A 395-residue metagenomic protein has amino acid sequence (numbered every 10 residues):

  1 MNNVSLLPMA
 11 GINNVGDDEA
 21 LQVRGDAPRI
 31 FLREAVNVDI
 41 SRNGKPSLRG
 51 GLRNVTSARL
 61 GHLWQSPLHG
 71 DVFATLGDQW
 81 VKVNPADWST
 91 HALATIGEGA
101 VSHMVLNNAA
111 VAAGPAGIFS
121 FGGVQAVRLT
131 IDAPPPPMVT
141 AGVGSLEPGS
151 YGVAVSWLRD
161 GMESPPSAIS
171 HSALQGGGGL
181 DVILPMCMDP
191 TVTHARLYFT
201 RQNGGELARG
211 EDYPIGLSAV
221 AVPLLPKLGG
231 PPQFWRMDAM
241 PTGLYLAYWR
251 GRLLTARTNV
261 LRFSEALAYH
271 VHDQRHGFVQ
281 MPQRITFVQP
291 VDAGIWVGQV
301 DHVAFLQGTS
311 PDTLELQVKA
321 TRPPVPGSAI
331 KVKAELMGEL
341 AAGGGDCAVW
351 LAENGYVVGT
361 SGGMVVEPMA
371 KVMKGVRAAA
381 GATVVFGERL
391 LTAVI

Functional and structural regions predicted by a protein language model:
M1-T90, A116-I118, L158-G161, P232 (+2 more regions): N-terminal beta-propeller domains
N2-D18, V23, R29, R59 (+2 more regions): Beta-sheet-dominated scaffold domains
N2-S5, I12, D87-G251, R257 (+1 more regions): Disordered, low-complexity "stalk" and linker segments at domain junctions of extracellular and cell-surface proteins
R53-S57, A92-G97, R236-D238, H276-M281 (+2 more regions): Surface loop/turn motifs at the tips and blade-to-blade linkers of beta-strand repeat domains
H62-L63, H69-F73, A100-S102, N107-A110 (+4 more regions): Short linear motifs in intrinsically disordered
S66, A74-T75, M104, A112-A113 (+10 more regions): Residue-level signal for WD-repeat beta-propeller blades
D71-T75, K82, A154-V155, T193-T200 (+6 more regions): Ordered hydrophobic segments in well-structured contexts
Q79-V81, G123, Y356: Short polybasic amphipathic segments
